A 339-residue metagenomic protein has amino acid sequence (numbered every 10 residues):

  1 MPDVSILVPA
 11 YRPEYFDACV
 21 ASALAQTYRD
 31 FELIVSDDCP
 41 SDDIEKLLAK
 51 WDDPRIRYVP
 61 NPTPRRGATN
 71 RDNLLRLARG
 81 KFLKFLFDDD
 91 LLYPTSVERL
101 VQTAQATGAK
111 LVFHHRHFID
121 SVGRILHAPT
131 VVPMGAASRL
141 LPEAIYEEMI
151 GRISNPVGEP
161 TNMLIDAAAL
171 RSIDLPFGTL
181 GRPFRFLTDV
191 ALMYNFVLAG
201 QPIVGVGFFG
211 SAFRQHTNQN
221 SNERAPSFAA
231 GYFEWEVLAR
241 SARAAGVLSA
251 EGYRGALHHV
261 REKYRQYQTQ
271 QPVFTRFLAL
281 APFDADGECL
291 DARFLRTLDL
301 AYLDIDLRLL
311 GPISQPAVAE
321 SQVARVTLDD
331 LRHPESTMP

Functional and structural regions predicted by a protein language model:
P2-V4, L24-V35, P54-R57: Short loop->beta transition adjacent to catalytic acidic/histidine clusters or analogous donor-positioning motifs
R12-A25: Short, well-formed alpha-helical segments that are part of the catalytic scaffolds of diverse glycosyltransferases
C19, N61-A78: Glycine-rich, basic loop-to-helix element that forms the pyrophosphate-binding segment of sugar-nucleotide handling
D37-K46, T63, F87, Y93: A conserved acidic beta->alpha catalytic loop
L83: Short aromatic/hydrophobic "clamp" motif used to bind/position activated sugar donors
T95-V131: Conserved donor NDP-sugar-binding/catalytic core segment of glycosyltransferases
A137-P226: Conserved nucleotide-sugar donor-binding catalytic segment
L141-E143, R185, F209-T217, N222-E251 (+1 more regions): Catalytic core of nucleotide-sugar-dependent glycosyltransferases
